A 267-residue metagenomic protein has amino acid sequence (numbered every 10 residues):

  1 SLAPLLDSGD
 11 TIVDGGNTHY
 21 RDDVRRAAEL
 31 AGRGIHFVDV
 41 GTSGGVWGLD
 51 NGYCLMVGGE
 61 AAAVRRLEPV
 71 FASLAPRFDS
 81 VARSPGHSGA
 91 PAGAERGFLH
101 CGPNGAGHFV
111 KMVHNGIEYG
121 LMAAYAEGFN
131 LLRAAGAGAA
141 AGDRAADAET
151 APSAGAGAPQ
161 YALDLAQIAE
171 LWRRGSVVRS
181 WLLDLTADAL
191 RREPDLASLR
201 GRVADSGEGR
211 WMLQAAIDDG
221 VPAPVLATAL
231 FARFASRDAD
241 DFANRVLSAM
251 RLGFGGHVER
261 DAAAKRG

Functional and structural regions predicted by a protein language model:
L6-T11, G15-R65: Rossmann-fold NAD(P)-binding glycine/threonine-rich loop
G52, M56, R66, S73 (+1 more regions): Helical "substrate-binding/catalytic lid" subdomain of Rossmann-like NAD(P)-dependent dehydrogenases/reductases
H257-G267: Long, positively charged, glycine-interspersed low-complexity recognition regions
